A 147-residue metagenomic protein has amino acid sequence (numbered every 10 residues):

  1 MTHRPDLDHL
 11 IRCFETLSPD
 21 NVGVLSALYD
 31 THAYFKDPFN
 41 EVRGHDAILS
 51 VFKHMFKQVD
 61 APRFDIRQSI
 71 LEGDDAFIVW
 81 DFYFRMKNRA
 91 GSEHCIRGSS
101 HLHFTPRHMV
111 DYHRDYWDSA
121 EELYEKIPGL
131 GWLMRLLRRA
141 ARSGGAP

Functional and structural regions predicted by a protein language model:
M1-A27, S143-P147: Short, low-complexity N-terminal intrinsically disordered segments enriched in polar/charged residues
L7, G23-V24, L28-G73: A solvent-exposed, acidic/Ser-Thr-rich amphipathic alpha-helical stretch
L10-T16, P38, I66, G98-S99: Short, charged low-complexity linear motifs
I11, K36, N88-A90: A generic, residue-level signal for flexible/boundary positions that often mark functional hotspots
K57-R63, R67-P147: A beta-strand edge to alpha-helix "cap/lid" segment located at domain peripheries
